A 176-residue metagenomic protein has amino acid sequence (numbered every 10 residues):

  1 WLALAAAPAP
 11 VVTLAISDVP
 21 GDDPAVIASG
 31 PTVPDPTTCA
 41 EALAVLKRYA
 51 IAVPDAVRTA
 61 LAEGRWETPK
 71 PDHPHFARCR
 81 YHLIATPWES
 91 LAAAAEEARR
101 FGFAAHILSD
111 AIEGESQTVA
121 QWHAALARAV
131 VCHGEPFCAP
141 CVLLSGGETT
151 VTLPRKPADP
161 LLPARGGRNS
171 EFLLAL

Functional and structural regions predicted by a protein language model:
W1-V26, P31-P34: Glycine-rich, mobile lid/loop segments that gate access to catalytic sites or pores
P8, V12, P34-W122: Accessory alpha-helical/coil subdomains and C-terminal extensions that flank or cap enzyme catalytic cores
G21-V26, K70-F76, F101-A105, S145-L153: Short acidic (Asp/Glu) and glycine-rich catalytic loops that position anionic groups and cofactors
P24, E115-S116, V151-R155, P163: Short acidic/glycine-rich loop or secondary-structure boundary segments that cap or lie
D35-I51, K156-L176: Gly/Ser/Thr-rich active-site loops/lids in small-molecule metabolic enzymes that frequently grip phosphoryl groups
A50-D55, H133-A139, P157-D159: Short, glycine- and charge-enriched coil/turn segments that flank and shape catalytic ligand pockets
A94, H123-A127, L173-L176: Buried hydrophobic packing segments
F103-T150: Long, well-ordered mid-to-C-terminal structural blocks that present hydrophobic/aromatic surfaces
